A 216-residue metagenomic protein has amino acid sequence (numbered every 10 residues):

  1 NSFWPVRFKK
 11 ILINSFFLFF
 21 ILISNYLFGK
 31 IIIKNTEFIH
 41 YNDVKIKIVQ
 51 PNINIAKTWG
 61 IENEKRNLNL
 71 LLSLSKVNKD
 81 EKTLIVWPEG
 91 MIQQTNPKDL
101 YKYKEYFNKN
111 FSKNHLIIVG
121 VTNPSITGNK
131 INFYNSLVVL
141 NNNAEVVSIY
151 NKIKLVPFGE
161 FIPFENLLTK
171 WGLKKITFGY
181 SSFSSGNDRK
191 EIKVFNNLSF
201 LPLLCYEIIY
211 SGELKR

Functional and structural regions predicted by a protein language model:
N1-R216: Enzyme catalytic cores with a strong preference for nitrogen-chemistry domains
